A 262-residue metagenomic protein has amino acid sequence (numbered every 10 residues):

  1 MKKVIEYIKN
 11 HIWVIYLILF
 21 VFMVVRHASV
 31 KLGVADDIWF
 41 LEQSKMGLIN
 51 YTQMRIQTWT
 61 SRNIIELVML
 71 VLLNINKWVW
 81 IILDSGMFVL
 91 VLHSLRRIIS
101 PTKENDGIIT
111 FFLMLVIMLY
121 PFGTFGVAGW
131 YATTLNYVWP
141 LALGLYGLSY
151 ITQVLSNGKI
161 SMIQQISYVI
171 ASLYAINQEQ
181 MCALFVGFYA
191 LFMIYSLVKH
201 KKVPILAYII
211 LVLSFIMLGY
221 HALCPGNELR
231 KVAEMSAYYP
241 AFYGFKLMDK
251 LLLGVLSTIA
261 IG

Functional and structural regions predicted by a protein language model:
M1-F22: Start-transfer (signal-anchor) and selected internal transmembrane alpha helices of multi-pass inner/ER membrane
V24-I82, Y131, E179-A190, I194-G262: Transmembrane catalytic cores of multi-pass membrane glycosyltransferases and polysaccharide-assembly enzymes
R62, I109-T152, Q178: Membrane-interface micro-motifs in multi-pass membrane enzymes
I82-L90, T134-G147, V186-G187: Membrane-embedded alpha-helical segments of multi-pass membrane proteins, especially the transmembrane helices
S85-I108, Y146: Transmembrane-helix motifs of polytopic, lipid-linked glycan transferases
R96-G107, V154-M162, S196-L206: Membrane-interface helix-boundary motifs at transmembrane edges
M114-F122, A171-I176, L213-L223: Aromatic-anchored segments of alpha-helical transmembrane domains
I163-F188: Membrane-interface alpha helices of multi-pass inner-membrane proteins
